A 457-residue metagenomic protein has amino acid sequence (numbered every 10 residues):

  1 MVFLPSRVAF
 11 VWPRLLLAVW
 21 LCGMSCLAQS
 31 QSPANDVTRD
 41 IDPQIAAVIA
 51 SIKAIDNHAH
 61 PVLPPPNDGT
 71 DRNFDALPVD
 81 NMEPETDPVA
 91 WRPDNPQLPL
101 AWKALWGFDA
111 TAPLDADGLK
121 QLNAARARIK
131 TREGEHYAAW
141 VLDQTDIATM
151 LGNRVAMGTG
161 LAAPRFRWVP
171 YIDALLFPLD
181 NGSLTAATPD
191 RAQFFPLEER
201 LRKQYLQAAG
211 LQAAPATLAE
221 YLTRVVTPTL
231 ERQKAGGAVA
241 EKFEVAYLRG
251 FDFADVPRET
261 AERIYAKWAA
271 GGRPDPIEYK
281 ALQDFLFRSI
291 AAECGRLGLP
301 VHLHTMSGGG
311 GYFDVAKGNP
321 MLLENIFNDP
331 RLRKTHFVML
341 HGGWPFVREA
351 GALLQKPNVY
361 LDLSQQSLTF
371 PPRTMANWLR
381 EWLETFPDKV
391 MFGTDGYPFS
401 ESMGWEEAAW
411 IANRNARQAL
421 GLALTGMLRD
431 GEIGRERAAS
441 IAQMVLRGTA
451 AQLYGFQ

Functional and structural regions predicted by a protein language model:
M1-V11: N-terminal secretory signal peptides that target proteins for export/translocation
W12-C26: Bacterial N-terminal signal peptides
S32-N57, P65-G69, L77-A112, L119 (+3 more regions): Mid-to-C-terminal alpha-helical segments outside catalytic/metal-binding sites
A50, G69-P170, L175-L176, D180 (+2 more regions): Alpha-helical scaffold segments that flank or form the walls of functional sites
I55-A59, T149-G152, R167-I172, E241-F243 (+4 more regions): Hydrophobic faces of well-ordered beta-strands that scaffold small-molecule active sites in alpha/beta enzyme cores
D190-L211, V256-I277, R417-G426: A solvent-exposed, charged loop/short amphipathic helix patch at secondary-structure junctions
T217-F243, R249-V359, R373-M391: Histidine/acidic residue-rich metal-binding segments in metalloenzymes
G318-V338, G342-Q457: H/E-rich (His + Asp/Glu) clusters that bind or coordinate divalent metals
